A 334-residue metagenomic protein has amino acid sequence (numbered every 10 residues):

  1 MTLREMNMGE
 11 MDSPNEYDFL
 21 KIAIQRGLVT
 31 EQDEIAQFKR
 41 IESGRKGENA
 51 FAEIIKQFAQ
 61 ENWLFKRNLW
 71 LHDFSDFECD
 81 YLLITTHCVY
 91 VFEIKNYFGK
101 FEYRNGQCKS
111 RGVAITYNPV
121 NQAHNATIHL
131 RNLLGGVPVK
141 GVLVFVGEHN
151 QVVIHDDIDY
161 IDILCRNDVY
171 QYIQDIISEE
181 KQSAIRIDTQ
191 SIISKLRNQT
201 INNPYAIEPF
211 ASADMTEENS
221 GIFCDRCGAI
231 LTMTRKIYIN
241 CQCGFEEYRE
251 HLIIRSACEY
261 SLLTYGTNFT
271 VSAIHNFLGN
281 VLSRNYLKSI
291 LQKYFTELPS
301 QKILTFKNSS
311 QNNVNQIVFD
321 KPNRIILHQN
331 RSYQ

Functional and structural regions predicted by a protein language model:
M1-F77, V113-R284, K288-S289, S310-Q334: Surface-exposed interaction regions that form or flank ligand-binding interfaces
W70-V91, K307: Catalytic centers of nucleases
L83, I239-C241, L304-F306: Short beta-strand element of the conserved SAM-dependent methyltransferase core
L83-G106: Active-site beta-strand-loop-beta-strand hairpin of nuclease catalytic cores that positions key catalytic residues
T86-H87, K236, Q301-K302: Residue-level signal for tight coil/turn positions that link beta-strands
R104-T116: Short acidic, glycine/Ser/Thr-rich loop/turn "cap" segments at secondary-structure junctions
I290-P299: Short, solvent-exposed alpha-helical "recognition" segments
L298-V314: Short Lys/Arg-enriched helix C-cap and helix-to-coil transition segments that create basic nucleic-acid-contact patches
